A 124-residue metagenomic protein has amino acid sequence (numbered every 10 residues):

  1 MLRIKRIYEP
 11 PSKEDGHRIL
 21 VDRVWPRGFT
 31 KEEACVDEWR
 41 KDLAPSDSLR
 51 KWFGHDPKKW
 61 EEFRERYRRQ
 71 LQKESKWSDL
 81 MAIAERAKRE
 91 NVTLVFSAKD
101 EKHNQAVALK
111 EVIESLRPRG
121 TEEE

Functional and structural regions predicted by a protein language model:
M1-E124: Residues lining hydrophobic/aromatic ligand-binding pockets adjacent to catalytic sites
